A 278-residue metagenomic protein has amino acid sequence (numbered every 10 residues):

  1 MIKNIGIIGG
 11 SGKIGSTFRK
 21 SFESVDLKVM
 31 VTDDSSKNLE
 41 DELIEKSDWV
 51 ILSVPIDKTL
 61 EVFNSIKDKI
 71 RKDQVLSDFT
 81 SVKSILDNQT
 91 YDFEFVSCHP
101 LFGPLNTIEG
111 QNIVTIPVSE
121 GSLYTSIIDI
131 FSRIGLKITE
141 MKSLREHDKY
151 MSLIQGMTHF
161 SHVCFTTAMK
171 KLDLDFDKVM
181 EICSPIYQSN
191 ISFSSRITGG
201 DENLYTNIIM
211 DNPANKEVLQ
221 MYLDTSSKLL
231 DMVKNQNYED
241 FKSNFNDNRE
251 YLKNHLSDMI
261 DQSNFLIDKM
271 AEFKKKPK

Functional and structural regions predicted by a protein language model:
M1-D41: NAD(P)+-binding Rossmann beta1-loop-alpha1 motif at the extreme N-terminus of oxidoreductases
E42-K67: Rossmann-like NAD(P)-binding element
S53-P55, T80, P117: Glycine-rich, N-terminal phosphate-binding loop of Rossmann-like dinucleotide-binding domains
I70-L86: ADP-ribose/adenylate-binding Rossmann-like module
V82-M151: Rossmann-fold dinucleotide-binding core
E146-G199: Active-site-proximal catalytic alpha-helix in oxidoreductases
K178-D258: Interdomain hinge/lid region at the active-site interface of Rossmann-like NAD(P)-dependent oxidoreductases
